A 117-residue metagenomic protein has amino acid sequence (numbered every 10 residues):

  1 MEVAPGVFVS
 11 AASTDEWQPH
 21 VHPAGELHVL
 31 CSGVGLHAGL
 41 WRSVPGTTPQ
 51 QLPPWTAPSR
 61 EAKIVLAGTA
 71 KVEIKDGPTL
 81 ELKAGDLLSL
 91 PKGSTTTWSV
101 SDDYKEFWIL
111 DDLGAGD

Functional and structural regions predicted by a protein language model:
M1-L40, V44-P45, P54: A short, N-terminal "cap"/entry segment at the start of jelly-roll beta-barrel domains of the cupin/DSBH fold
V29-L30, L40, Q50-A57, I74 (+2 more regions): Short histidine-centered beta-strand/loop micro-motifs that create catalytic or ligand/metal-coordination sites
G33-L36, T48-E61, D112-L113: Short beta-strand/loop turn elements enriched in aromatics
L40-R42, G85-D86, T96: Hydrophobic/aromatic beta-strand elements that line small-molecule binding cavities or substrate pockets in beta-rich
T56-V72: Short, conserved beta-strand element in jelly-roll/cupin
D76-K92: Short acidic-glycine-tyrosine-enriched beta hairpin
K92-G116: Ligand-binding loop in jelly-roll beta-barrel domains
